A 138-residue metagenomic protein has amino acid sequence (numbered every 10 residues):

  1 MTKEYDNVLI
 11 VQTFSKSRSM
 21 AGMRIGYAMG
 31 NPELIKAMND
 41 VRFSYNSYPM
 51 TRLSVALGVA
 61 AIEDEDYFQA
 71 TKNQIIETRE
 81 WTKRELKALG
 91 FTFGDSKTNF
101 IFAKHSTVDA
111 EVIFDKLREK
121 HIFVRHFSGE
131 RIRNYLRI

Functional and structural regions predicted by a protein language model:
M1-Y5: Short, conserved loop/helix-junction motifs that constitute active-site signature segments in enzyme catalytic cores
D6-N7, N134: Short acidic capping loops at alpha-helix termini that bridge into adjacent secondary structure
N7-L86, F91-G94: PLP-dependent aminotransferase class I/II
S15, S128-E130: Short, acidic/turn-prone active-site loops that include or flank metal/cofactor- and phosphate-binding residues
G22, K97, R131-N134: Short acidic/glycine-enriched loop/turn segments that link adjacent beta-strands
T51, N99, E130: Residue-level "edge-of-site" marker
I75-I76, E80, E85-K120, L136: Conserved PLP-binding catalytic core of the aspartate aminotransferase-like
R125: Active-site catalytic microenvironments in core metabolic enzymes, especially phosphate/sugar-handling
